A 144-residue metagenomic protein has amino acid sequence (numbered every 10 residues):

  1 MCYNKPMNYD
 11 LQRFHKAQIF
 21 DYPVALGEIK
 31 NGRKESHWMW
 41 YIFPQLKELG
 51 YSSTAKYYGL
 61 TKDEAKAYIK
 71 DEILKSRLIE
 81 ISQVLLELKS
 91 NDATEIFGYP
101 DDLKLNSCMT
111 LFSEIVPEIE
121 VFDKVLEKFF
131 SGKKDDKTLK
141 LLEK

Functional and structural regions predicted by a protein language model:
Y9-V24: Short, conserved active-site entrance elements at the starts or edges of catalytic domains
L11, G59-R77, D136, E143: C-terminal end-helix/capping segment
L26, M109-T110, E127: Amphipathic alpha-helical segments within well-ordered protein domains
E28-K62: Hydrophobic/aromatic-rich, well-ordered segments within soluble, folded domains that form packed cores
E48-T54, S113-F122: Short helix-capping/linker segments at secondary-structure and domain boundaries
A67-V116: Mid-chain, well-packed structural core segment of small domains
P117-K144: Charged phosphate-binding loop/patch that engages nucleotide di/tri-phosphates or the phosphate backbone of nucleic
